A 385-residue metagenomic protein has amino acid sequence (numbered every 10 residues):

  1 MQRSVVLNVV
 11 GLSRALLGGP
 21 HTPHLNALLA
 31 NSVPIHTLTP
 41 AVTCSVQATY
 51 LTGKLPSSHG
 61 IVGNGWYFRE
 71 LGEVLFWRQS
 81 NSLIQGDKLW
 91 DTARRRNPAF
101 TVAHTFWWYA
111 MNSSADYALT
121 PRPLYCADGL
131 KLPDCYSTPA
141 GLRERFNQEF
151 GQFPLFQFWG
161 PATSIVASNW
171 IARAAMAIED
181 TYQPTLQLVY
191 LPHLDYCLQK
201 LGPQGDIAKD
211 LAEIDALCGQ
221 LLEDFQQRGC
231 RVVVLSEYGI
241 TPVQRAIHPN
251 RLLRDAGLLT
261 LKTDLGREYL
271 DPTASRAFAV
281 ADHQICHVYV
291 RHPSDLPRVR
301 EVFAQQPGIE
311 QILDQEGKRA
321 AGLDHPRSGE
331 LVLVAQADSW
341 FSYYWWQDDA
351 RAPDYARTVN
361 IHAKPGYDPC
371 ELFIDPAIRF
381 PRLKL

Functional and structural regions predicted by a protein language model:
V5-V6, H24, A212-R254, L258-L259 (+1 more regions): Metal-dependent active-site segment of extracytoplasmic phospho-/sulfohydrolases and closely related
V6-N8, L186-Y190, V233: Structural motif
N8-V9, A30-I35, V42-Q47, N64-R78 (+1 more regions): Glycine-/proline-rich flexible loop or hinge segments
L17-S58, T101-A103: Short, structured active-site-proximal loop/turn typified by the sulfatase FGly-forming signature C/S-X-P-X-R
H21-H24, A118-R122, G202-I207, A246-L253 (+1 more regions): Short secondary-structure boundary/capping segments
K54-L201, E213, S275-V280, Q284-R291 (+5 more regions): His/Asp/Glu-rich, glycine-adjacent segments that coordinate divalent cations and/or stabilize oxyanion chemistry on
P242, A246-P249, L253-D264, L270-V302: A conserved active-site cap/scaffold subdomain adjacent to cofactor or substrate pockets
H283-I285, P326-E330: Active-site lining segments that contact anionic ligands and/or coordinate catalytic metals
